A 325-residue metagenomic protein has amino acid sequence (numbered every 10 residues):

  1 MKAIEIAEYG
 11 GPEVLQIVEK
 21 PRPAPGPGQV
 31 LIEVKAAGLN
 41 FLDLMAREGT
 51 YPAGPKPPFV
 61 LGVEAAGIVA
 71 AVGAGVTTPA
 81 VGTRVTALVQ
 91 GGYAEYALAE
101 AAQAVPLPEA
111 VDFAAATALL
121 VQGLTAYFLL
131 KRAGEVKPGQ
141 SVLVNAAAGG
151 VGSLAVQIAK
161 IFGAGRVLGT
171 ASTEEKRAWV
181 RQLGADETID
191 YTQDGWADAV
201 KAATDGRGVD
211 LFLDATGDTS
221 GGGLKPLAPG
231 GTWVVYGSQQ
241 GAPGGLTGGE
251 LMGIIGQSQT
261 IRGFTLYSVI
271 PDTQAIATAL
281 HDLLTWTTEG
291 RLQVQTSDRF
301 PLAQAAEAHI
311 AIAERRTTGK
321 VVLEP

Functional and structural regions predicted by a protein language model:
G10-V14, E19-A66: N-terminal glycine-rich beta->alpha transition that marks the start or flank of a dinucleotide-binding site
E33, D272-P325: C-terminal hydrophobic helical "lid"/dimerization subdomain of Rossmann-like NAD(P)H-dependent oxidoreductases
A66-V89: A glycine-/small-residue-rich N-terminal strand-loop-strand element that serves as the cofactor-binding glycine loop
A80, T117-Q193: Mid-domain Rossmann-like dinucleotide-binding core that forms the NAD(H)/NADP(H) cofactor-binding site
V89-A101: A structural motif shared across PLP-dependent enzymes of the aminotransferase-like
G92-E95, A171-W179, G245-E250: Short, glycine/polar-rich helix-capping loops at beta-to-alpha or helix-loop-helix junctions that flank or form
A164, D218-R291, P325: Glycine-rich phosphate-binding loop and adjacent beta-alpha segment of Rossmann(oid) nucleotide-cofactor-binding
W196-G206: Short amphipathic alpha-helix with an adjacent loop that forms part of the alpha/beta core around
